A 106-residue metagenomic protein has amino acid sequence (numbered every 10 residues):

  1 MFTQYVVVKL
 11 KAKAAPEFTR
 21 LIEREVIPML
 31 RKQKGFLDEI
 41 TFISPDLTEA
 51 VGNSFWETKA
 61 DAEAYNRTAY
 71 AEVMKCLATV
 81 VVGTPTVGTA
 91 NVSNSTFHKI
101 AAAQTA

Functional and structural regions predicted by a protein language model:
M1-V51, F55-A71, T79-A106: Short S/T/G/P-rich N-terminal loop/turn motif that feeds into the first structured element of a domain
